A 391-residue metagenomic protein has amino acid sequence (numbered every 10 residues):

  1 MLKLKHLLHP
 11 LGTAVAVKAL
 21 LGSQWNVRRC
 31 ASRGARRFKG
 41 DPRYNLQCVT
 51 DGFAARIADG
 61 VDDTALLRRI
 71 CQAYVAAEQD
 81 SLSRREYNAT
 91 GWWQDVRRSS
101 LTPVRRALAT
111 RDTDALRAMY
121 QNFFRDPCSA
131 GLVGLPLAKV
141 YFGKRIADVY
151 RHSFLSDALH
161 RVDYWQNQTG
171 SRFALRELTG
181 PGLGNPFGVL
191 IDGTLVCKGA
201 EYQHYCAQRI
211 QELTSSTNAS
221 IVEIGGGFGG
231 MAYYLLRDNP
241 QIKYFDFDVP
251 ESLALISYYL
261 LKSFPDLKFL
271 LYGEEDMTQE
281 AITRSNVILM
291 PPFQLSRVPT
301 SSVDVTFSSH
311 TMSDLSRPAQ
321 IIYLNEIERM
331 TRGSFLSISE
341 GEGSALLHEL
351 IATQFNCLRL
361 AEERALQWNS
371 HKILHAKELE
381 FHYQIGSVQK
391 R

Functional and structural regions predicted by a protein language model:
M1-S83: Membrane-proximal basic amphipathic "stem/tether" segments
E86-S216: Conserved Class I S-adenosyl-L-methionine-dependent methyltransferase catalytic core
T217-G227: Conserved class I S-adenosyl-L-methionine
G229-N239: Conserved SAM-binding loop of SAM-dependent methyltransferases across substrates and taxa, primarily the Class I
Y259-P299: S-adenosyl-L-methionine
F307: A conserved beta-strand element that flanks and buttresses the S-adenosyl-L-methionine
I321-G333: A short glycine-rich, Lys/Arg-flanked "PGG" loop and its adjoining helix->strand segment in the class I
T331-E342: Conserved beta-strand signature within the Rossmann-like core of class I S-adenosyl-L-methionine
